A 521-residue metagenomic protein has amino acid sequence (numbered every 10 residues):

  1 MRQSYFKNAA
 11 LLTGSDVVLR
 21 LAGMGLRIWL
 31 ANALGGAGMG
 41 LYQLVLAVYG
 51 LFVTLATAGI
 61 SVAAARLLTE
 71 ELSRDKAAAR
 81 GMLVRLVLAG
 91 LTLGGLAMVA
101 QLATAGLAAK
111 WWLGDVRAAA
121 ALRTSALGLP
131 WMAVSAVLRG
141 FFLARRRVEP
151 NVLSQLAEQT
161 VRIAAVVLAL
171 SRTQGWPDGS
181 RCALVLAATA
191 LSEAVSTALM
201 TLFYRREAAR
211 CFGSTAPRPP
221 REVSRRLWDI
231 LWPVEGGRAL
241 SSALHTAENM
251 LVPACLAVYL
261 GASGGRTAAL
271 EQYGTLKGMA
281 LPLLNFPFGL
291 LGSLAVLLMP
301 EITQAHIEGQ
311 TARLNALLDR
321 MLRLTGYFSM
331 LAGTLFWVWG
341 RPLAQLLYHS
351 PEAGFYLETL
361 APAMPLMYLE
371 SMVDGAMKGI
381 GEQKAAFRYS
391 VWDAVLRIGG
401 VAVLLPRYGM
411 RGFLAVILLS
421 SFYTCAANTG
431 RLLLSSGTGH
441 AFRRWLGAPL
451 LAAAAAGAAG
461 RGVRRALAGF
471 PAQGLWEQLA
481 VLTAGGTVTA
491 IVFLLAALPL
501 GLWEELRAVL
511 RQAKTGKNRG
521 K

Functional and structural regions predicted by a protein language model:
M1-A22, A77, R218-S242, E504-K521: N-terminal membrane topogenesis motif
S4-V62, M98, L102, G128-L129 (+1 more regions): Signature of the first transmembrane helix
L19, A58-A65, T124-L143, N151-Q159 (+5 more regions): Short runs within selected transmembrane alpha-helices of multi-pass transporters and secretion channels
L30-L51, R117, D178, C182-L186 (+5 more regions): Interfacial/gating helices of multi-pass transporter permease domains
A58-S73, L284-G309: Helix-loop junctions and terminal segments of transmembrane helices in multi-pass membrane transport/translocation
V84-W111, N315-L366, I398-G399: Alpha-helical transmembrane segments of multi-pass membrane transport and lipid-handling proteins
G94-A239, A243: Hydrophobic transmembrane helix module of multi-pass membrane transport proteins
G462-K521: Membrane-proximal transmembrane or re-entrant/amphipathic helices at the cytosolic face
